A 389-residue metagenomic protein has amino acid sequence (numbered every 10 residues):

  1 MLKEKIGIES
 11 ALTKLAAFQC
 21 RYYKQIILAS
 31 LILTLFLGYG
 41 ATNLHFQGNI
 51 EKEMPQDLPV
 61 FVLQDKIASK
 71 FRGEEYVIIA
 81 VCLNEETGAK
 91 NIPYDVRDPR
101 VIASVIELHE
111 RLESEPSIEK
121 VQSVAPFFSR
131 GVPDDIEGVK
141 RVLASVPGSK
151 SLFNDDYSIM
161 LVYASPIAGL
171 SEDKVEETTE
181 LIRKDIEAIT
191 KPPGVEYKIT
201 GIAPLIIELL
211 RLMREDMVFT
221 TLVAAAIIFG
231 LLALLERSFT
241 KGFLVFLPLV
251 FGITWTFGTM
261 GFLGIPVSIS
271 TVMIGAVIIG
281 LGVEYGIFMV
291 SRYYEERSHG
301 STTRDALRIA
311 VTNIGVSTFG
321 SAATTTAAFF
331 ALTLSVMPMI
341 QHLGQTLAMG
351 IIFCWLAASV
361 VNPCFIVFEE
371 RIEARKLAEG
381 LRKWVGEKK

Functional and structural regions predicted by a protein language model:
M1-G48, K52, A144, G169-K389: Membrane-embedded transmembrane helical bundles of large multi-pass transporters/channels
Y23, E74-E75, E113-Q122, T190 (+1 more regions): Structural motif
A41-K90, G138-D155, S165-I167, K174 (+2 more regions): Solvent-exposed, non-transmembrane loop/terminal regulatory segments of multi-pass membrane proteins
D57-P59, A103-A168, E177, L181 (+1 more regions): Extracytoplasmic
E74, G88-A103, V162, G169-E180 (+1 more regions): Solvent-exposed, non-transmembrane alpha-helical starts
E75-V77, S117, S158-M160, P193-V195: Envelope-exposed proteins and targeting segments
L83-T87, F127-F128, I202-I207: Short, internal active-site loops enriched in acidic
